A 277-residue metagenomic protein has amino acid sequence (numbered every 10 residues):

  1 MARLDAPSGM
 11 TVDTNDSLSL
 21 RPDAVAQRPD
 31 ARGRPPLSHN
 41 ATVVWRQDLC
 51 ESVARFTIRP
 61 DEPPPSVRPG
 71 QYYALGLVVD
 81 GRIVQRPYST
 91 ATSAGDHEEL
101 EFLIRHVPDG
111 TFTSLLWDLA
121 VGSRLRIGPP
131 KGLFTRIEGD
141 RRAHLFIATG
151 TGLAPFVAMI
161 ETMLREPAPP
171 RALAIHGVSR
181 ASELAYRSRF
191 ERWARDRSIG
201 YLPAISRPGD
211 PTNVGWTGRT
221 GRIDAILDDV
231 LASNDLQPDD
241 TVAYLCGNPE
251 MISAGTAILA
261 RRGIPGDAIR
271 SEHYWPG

Functional and structural regions predicted by a protein language model:
A2-L20, G33-H39, R171, V178-G277: Reductase modules of NAD(P)H-dependent flavoproteins
L20-V121, S206-R207: Ferredoxin-reductase
G70, G152, N248: Short, conserved phosphate/pyrophosphate- and ester-handling motifs at nucleotide-, phospho-/glycolipid
Y73, L125-G128: Generic structural signal for buried aliphatic residues
P129-D140: A short, basic/flexible loop-to-alpha-helix module at the beginning of a structural domain
P155-R165: Histidine-anchored nucleotide/phosphate-binding helix
R165-R171: Conserved S-adenosyl-L-methionine
